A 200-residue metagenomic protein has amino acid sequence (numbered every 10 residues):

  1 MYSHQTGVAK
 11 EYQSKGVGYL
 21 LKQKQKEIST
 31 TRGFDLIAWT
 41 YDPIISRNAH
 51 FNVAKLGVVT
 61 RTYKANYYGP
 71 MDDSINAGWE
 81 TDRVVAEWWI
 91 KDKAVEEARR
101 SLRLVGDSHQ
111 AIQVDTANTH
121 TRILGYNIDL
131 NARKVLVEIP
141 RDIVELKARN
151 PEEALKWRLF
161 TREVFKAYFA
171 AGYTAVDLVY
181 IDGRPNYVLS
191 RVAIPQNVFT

Functional and structural regions predicted by a protein language model:
M1-K10, D42, V176-I181, V192-A193: A conserved beta-strand-loop-helix scaffold within acyl/acetyltransferase catalytic domains
M1-S3, G33-I37, V135: Glycine-rich, often proline-containing surface loops adjacent to acidic residues and nearby aromatics that form
T6-V8, D42-I44, V58, Y63-N66: An acidic- and aromatic-residue-enriched active-site/binding cleft used to recognize and process polar
V8-S29, W39, N48, E153 (+1 more regions): Conserved acetyl-CoA-binding loop-helix of GNAT-fold acetyltransferases
K26, D42, M71-S74: Catalytic micro-motifs at enzyme active sites that drive phosphoryl/nucleotidyl and oxygen chemistry
S29-I44, N52: Conserved GNAT acetyl-CoA-binding A-motif
R32, F51, T60-T200: Intrinsically disordered, low-complexity, positively biased terminal segments
